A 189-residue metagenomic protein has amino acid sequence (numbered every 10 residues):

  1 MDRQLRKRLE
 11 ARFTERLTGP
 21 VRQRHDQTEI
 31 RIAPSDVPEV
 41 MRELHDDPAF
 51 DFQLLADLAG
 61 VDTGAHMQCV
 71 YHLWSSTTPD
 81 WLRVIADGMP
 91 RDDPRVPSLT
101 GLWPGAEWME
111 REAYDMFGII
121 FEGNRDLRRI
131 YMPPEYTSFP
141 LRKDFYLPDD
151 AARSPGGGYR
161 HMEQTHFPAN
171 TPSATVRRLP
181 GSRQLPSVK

Functional and structural regions predicted by a protein language model:
M1-K189: Terminal low-complexity/charged segments
